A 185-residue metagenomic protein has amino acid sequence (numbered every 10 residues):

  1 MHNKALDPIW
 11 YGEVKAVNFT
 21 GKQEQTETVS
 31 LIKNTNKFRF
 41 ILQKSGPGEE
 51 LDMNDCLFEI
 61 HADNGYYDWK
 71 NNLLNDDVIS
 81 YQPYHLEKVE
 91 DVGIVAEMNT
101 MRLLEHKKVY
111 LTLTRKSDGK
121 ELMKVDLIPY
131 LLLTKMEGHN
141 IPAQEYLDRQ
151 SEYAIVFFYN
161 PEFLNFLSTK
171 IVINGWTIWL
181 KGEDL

Functional and structural regions predicted by a protein language model:
M1-N34: Short, low-hydrophobicity acidic/polar segments
F19, S30, G48, M101-L103: Generic marker of residues within folded, mature protein domains
E24-T26, K37-R39, G93-V95: Intrinsic-disorder/low-complexity, polar/charged segments enriched in Ser/Thr/Lys/Arg/Asp/Glu/Gln
Q25, N34-N36, N54, K107-V109 (+3 more regions): Residues at beta-strand starts and edge strands
L31-S45: A short, Gly/Thr-enriched small/hydrophobic beta-strand-prone motif that recurs across taxa
E50-G138, K181-L185: Tryptophan-paired
D118-I171: C-terminal structured domain segments
F163-L185: Intrinsically disordered, low-complexity repeat and linker tracts
